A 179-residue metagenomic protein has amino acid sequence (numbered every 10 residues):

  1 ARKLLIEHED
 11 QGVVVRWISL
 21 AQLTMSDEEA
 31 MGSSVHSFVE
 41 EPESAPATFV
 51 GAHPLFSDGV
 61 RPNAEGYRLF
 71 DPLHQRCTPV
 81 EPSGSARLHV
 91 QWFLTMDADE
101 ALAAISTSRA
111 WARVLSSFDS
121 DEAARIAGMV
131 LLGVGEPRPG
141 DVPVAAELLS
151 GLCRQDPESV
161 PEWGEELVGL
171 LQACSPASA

Functional and structural regions predicted by a protein language model:
A1-G164: Acidic, Ser/Thr/Pro/Gly-enriched alpha-helical scaffold modules and adjacent low-complexity linkers in large eukaryotic
V160-A179: Extended amphipathic alpha-helical coiled-coil/heptad-repeat regions
